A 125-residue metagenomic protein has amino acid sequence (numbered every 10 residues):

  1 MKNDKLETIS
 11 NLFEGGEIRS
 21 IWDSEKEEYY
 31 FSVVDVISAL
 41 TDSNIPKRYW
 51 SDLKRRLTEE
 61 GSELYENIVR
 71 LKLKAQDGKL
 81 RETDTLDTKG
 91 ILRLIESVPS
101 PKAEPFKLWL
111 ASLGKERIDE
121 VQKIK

Functional and structural regions predicted by a protein language model:
M1-K125: An anion-engaging/catalytic patch
